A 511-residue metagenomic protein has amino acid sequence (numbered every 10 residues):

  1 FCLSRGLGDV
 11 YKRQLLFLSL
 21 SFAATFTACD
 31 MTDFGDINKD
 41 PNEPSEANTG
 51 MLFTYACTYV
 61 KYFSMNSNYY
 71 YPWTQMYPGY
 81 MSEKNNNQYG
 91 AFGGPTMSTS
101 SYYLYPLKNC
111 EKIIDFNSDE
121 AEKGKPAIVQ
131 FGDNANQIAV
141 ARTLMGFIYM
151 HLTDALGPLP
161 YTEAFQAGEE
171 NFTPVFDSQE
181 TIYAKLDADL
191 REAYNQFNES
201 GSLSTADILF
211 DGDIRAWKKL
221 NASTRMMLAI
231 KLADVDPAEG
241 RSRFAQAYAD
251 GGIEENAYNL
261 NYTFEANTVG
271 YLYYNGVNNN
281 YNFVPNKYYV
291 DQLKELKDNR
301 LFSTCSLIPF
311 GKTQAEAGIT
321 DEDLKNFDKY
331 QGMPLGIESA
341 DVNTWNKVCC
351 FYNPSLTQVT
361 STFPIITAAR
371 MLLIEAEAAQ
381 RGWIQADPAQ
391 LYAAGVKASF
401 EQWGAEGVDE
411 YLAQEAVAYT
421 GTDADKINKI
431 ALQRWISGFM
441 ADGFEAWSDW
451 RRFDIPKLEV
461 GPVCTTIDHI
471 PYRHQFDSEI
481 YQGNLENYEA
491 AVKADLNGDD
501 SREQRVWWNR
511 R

Functional and structural regions predicted by a protein language model:
F1-Q14: Single conserved hydrophobic/aromatic residue that forms the stacking wall/gate of nucleotide- or nucleobase-binding
S4, A23-F26: Bacterial Sec-type N-terminal signal peptides, specifically the leucine/valine-rich hydrophobic h-region
C29-P78, S82, G93-G94, S101-L104 (+4 more regions): Membrane-proximal, proline-rich intrinsically disordered regions
Y80-P160, Q166-T205, F363: Conserved, well-structured interaction surfaces
G240-E375, Q380-R381, A386-Q433, S437 (+1 more regions): Hydrophobic-face positions in mid-chain alpha helices that act as interaction patches
